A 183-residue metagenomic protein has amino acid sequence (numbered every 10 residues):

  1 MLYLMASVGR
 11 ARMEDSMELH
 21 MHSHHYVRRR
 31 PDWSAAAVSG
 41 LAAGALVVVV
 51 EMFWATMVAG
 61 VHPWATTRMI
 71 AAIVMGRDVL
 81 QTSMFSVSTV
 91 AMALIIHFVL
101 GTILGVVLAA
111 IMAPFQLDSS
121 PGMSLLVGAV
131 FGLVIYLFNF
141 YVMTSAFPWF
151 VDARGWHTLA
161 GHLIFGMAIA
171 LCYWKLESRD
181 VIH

Functional and structural regions predicted by a protein language model:
V27-G60: N-terminal signal-anchor transmembrane alpha helix
G44-V48, F131-Y141: Aromatic-anchored segments of alpha-helical transmembrane domains
T56-S88: Extracytosolic (periplasmic/ER-lumenal) interhelical loops and adjacent juxtamembrane/interface segments of multi-pass
V58, N139-G161: Interfacial helix-loop-helix junctions of multi-pass membrane proteins
M92-A109: Hydrophobic alpha-helical transmembrane segments
I103-V106, H162-K175: Hydrophobic cores of alpha-helical transmembrane segments in multi-pass inner/ER membrane proteins, independent
M112-V134: Internal alpha-helical transmembrane segments of multi-pass membrane proteins
W174-H183: Membrane-interface capping segments at transmembrane-helix boundaries
